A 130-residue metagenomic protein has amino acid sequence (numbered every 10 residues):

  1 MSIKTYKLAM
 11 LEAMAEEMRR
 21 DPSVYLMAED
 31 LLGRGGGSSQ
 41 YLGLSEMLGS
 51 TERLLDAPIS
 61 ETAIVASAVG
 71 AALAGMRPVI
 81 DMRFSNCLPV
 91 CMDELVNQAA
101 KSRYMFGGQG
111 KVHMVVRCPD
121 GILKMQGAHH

Functional and structural regions predicted by a protein language model:
M1-H130: Thiamine diphosphate
